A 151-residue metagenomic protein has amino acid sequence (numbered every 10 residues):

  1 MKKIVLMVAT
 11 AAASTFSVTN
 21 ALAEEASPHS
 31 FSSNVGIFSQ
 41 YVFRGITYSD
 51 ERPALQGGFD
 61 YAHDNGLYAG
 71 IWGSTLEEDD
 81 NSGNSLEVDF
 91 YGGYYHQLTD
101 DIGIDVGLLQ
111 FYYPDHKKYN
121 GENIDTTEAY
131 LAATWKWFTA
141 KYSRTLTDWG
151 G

Functional and structural regions predicted by a protein language model:
I4-V5, N20-G151: Outer-membrane beta-barrel proteins
T10-A11, A21: Cleavable N-terminal signal peptides
